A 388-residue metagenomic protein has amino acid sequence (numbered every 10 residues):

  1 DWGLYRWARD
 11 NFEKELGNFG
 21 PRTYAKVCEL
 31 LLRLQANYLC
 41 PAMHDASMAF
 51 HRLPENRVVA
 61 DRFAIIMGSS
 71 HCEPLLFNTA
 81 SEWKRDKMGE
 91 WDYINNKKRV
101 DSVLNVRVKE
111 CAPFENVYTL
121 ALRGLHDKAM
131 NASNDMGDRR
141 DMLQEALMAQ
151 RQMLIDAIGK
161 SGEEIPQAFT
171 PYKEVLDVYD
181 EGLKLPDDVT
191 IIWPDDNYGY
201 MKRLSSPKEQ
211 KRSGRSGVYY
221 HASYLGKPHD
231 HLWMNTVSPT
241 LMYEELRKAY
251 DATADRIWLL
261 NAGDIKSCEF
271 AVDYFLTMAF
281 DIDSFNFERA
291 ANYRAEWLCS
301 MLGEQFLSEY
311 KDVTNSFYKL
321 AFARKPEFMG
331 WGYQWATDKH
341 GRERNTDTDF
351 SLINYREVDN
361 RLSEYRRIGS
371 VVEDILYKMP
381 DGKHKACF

Functional and structural regions predicted by a protein language model:
D1-I94, A112, A168-P171, G182-Y200 (+3 more regions): Feature activates predominantly on carbohydrate-active enzymes
T23, N95, R99, M142-A146 (+4 more regions): Soluble or luminal CAZymes and related metallo-dependent hydrolases
L32, N37-C40, S47, E55 (+3 more regions): Structured mid-domain segments that build the active-site/substrate or prosthetic-cofactor binding neighborhood
H44, H51, V59-R62, D86-S213 (+3 more regions): Gly/Pro-rich turn-and-neighbor structural signature
M48-A49, L76-N78, K128-A129, I265-E269: Short catalytic/ligand-binding loop motif for oxyanion handling, primarily in non-cytosolic enzymes, centered on
I66-L76, W91-L104, D281-L298: Short, basic, helix/turn surface patches
